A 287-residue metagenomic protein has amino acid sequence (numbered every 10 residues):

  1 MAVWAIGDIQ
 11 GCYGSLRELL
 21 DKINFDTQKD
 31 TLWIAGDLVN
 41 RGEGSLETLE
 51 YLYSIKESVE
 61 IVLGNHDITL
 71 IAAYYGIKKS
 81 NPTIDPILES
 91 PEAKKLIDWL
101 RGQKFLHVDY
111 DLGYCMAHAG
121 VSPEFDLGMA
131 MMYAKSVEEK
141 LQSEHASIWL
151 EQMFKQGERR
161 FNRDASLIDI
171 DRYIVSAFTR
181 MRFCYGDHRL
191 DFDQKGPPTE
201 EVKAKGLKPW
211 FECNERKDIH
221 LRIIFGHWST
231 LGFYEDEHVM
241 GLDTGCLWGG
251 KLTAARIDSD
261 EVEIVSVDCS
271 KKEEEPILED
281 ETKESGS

Functional and structural regions predicted by a protein language model:
M1-Y51, I55, I68: N-terminal active-site segment of His-dependent metallophosphoesterases
A2-Q10, Y114-G120, G241-L242: Active-site-proximal beta-strand elements of phosphoester/diester hydrolases
A5, I34, I61-V62, C115 (+2 more regions): Residue-level marker for buried hydrophobic side chains located in beta-strands that build the well-ordered beta-sheet
D8, D37, L52, G64-N65 (+5 more regions): Divalent metal-coordination and catalytic microenvironments
G11-G14, N40-G42, H66-A72, E124 (+2 more regions): Active-site environment of divalent metal-dependent phosphoester hydrolases
T31-G36, K78-E89, L190-E200: Short, basic, glycine/proline-bearing loop/turn elements
L46-L49, S54-D169: Active-site neighborhood of divalent metal-dependent phosphoester bond hydrolases
M131-S287: Acidic, His/Gly-rich catalytic cores of divalent-metal-dependent hydrolytic chemistry
